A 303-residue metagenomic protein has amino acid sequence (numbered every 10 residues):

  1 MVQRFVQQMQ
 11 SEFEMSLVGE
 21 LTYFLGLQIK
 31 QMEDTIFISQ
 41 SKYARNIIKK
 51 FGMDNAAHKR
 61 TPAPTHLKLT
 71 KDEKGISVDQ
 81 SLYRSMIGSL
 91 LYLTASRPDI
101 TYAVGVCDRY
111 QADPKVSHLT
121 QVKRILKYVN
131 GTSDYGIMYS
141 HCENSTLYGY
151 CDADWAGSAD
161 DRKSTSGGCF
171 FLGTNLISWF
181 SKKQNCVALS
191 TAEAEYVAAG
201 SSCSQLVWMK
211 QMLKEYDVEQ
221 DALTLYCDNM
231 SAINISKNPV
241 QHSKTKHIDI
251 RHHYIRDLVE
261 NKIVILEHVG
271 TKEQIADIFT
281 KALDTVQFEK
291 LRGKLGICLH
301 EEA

Functional and structural regions predicted by a protein language model:
M1, L82-T101, D154, A192-W208: Conserved pre-motif C helix in the palm subdomain of viral-like polymerases
M1-E12, Q28-S39, G75, Q111-K115 (+1 more regions): Catalytic palm subdomain of template-directed nucleic-acid polymerases, centered on the conserved carboxylate motif
F5, M9, G26, A44 (+16 more regions): Mobile genetic element proteins and their domesticated derivatives, centered on retroelements and DNA transposons
V18-G136, G270, I278: C-terminal reverse transcriptase regions that engage the nucleic-acid substrate
Y23, T146, S164, L176 (+1 more regions): RNase H-like nuclease module associated with reverse transcription
S89, L147-D160: Two-metal-ion RNase H-like nuclease active-site motif
Y128-C151, V218: Structured nucleic-acid-interacting core domains from mobile-element enzymes and related host factors, especially RNase
D154, S158-T174: Acidic, metal-ligating active-site segments
